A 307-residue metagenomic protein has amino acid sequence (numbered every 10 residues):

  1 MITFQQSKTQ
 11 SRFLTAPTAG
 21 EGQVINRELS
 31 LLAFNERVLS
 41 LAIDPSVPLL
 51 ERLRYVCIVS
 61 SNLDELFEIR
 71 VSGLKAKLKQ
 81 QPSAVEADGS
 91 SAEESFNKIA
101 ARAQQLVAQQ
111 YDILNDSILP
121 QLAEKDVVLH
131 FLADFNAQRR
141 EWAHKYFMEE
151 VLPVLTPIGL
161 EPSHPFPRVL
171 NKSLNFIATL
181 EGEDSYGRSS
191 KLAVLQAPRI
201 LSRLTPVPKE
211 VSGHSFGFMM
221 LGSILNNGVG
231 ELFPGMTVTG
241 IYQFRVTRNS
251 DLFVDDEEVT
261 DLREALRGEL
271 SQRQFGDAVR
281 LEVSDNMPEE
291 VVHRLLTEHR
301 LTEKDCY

Functional and structural regions predicted by a protein language model:
I2-Y307: N-terminal non-catalytic structural scaffold regions of very large proteins
